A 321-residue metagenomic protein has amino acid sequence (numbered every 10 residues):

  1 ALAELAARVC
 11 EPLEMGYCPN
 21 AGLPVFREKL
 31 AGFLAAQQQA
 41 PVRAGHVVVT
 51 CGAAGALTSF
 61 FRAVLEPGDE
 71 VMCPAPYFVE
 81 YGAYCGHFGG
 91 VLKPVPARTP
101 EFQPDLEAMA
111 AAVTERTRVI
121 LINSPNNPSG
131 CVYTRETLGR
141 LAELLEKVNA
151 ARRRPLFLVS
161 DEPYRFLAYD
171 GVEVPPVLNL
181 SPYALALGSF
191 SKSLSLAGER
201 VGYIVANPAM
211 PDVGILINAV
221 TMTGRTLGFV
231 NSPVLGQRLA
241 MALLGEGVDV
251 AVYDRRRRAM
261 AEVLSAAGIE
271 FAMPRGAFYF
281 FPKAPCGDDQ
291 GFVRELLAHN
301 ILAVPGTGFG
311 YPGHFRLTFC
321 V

Functional and structural regions predicted by a protein language model:
A1-C10, C18-A21, V25, G32-V321: PLP-dependent class I/II
